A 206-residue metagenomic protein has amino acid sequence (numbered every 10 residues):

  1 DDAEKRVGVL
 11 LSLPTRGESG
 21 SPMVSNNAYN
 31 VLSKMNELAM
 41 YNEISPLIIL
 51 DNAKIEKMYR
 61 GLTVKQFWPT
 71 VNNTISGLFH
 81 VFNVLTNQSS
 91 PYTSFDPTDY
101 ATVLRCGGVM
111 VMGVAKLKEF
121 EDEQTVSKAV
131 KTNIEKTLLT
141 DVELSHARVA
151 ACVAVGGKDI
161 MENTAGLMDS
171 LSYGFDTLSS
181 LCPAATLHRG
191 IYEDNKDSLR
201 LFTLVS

Functional and structural regions predicted by a protein language model:
D1-S206: Tubulin/FtsZ superfamily GTPase core signature
